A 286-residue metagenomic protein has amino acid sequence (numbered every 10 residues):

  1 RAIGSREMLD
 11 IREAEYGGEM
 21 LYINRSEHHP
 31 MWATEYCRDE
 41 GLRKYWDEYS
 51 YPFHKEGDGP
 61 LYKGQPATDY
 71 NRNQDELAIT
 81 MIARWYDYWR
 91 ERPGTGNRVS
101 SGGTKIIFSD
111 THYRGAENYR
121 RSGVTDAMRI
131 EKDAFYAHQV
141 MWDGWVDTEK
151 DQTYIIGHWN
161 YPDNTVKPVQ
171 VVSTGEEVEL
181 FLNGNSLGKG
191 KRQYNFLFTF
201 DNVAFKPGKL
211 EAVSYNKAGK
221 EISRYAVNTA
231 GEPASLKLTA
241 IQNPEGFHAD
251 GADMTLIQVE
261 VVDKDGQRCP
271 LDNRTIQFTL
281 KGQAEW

Functional and structural regions predicted by a protein language model:
R1-M141, W145-P162, Q193, T199: Substrate-binding/catalytic cleft of secreted carbohydrate-active enzymes, primarily glycoside hydrolases
W159-T165, P244-T255: Short, solvent-exposed loop/linker segments at the N-terminal edge of repeated beta-sheet extracellular domains
K167-S186, K209-S214, N273-T279: Beta-strand-rich binding/interaction modules
V171-V172, S214, A252-C269: Beta-strand-rich structural segments
L187-Y194: Short beta-strand segments within Ig-like beta-sandwich modules, predominantly Fibronectin type-III
K191, S235-L238, F278-W286: Short aromatic-acidic-glycine turn motif
N202-P207: Surface-exposed, short loops/turns at beta-strand junctions within beta-sandwich domains
A218-G231: Edge beta-strands of extracellular beta-sandwich domains
